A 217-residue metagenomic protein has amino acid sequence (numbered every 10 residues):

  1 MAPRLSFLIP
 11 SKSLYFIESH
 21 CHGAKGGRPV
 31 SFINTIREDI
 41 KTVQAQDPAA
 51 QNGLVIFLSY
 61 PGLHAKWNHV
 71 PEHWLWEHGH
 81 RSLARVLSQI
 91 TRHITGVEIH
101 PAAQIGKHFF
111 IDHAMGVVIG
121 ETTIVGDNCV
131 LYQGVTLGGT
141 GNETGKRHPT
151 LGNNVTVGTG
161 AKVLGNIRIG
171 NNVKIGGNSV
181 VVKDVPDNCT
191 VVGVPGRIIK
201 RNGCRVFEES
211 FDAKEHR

Functional and structural regions predicted by a protein language model:
A2-T95, C204-R217: Terminal amphipathic alpha-helical/low-complexity segments used for targeting or macromolecular assembly
I9-S11, H69, A103, D127 (+2 more regions): Residue-level recognition of conserved structural "scaffold" positions that shape functional pockets and channels
S59-Y60, A65, P101, K107 (+6 more regions): Generic structural "secondary-structure junction" signal
T95, H100-P101, G106-K107, D112-E121 (+10 more regions): Left-handed beta-helix
T144-H148, R205: Conserved phosphate- and dinucleotide-binding cores of soluble alpha/beta proteins, encompassing both enzyme active
C189, V194-E209: Conserved beta-strand-loop-alpha-helix hinge in the C-terminal portion of ABC ATPase nucleotide-binding domains
